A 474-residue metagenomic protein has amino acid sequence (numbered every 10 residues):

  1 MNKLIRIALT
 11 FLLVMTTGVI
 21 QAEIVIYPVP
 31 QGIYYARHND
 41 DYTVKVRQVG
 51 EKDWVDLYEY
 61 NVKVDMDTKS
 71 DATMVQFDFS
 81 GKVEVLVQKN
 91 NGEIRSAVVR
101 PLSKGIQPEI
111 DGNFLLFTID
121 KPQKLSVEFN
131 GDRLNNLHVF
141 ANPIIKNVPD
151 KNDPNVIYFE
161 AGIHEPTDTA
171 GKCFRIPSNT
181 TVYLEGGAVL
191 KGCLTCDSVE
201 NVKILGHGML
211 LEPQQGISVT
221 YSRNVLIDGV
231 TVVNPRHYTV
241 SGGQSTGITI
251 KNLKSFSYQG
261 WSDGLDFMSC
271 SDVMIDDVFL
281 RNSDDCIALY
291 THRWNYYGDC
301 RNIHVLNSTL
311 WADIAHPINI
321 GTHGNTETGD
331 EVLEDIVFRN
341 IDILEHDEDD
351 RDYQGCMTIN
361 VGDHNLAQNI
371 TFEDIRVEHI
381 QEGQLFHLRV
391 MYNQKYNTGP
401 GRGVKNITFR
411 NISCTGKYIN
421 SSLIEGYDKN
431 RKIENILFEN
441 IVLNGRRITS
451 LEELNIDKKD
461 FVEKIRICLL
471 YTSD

Functional and structural regions predicted by a protein language model:
N2-T10: Sec-dependent signal peptide recognition, specifically the positively charged N-region followed immediately by
F11-Q21: Hydrophobic h-region of N-terminal signal peptides that target proteins for export in Gram-negative bacteria
E23-P149: Beta-strand-enriched, solvent-exposed domains that form extended recognition/catalytic surfaces
F117-I119, H164-T181, V189-L205, L211-V225 (+6 more regions): Extracellular beta-strand-rich solenoid/capping regions of secreted or surface-exposed proteins that bind or remodel
T167-G171, K191-T195, E212-I217, P235-G242 (+10 more regions): Short glycine/acidic-rich loop motifs that flank beta-strands on beta-rich extracellular proteins
N179-T181, G186, E200-L210, R223-N234 (+7 more regions): Right-handed parallel beta-helix
M357, G362-S422: C-terminal structural cap/anchor segments
Y471-D474: Conserved small/polar residues in nucleotide/adenosyl-binding loops
